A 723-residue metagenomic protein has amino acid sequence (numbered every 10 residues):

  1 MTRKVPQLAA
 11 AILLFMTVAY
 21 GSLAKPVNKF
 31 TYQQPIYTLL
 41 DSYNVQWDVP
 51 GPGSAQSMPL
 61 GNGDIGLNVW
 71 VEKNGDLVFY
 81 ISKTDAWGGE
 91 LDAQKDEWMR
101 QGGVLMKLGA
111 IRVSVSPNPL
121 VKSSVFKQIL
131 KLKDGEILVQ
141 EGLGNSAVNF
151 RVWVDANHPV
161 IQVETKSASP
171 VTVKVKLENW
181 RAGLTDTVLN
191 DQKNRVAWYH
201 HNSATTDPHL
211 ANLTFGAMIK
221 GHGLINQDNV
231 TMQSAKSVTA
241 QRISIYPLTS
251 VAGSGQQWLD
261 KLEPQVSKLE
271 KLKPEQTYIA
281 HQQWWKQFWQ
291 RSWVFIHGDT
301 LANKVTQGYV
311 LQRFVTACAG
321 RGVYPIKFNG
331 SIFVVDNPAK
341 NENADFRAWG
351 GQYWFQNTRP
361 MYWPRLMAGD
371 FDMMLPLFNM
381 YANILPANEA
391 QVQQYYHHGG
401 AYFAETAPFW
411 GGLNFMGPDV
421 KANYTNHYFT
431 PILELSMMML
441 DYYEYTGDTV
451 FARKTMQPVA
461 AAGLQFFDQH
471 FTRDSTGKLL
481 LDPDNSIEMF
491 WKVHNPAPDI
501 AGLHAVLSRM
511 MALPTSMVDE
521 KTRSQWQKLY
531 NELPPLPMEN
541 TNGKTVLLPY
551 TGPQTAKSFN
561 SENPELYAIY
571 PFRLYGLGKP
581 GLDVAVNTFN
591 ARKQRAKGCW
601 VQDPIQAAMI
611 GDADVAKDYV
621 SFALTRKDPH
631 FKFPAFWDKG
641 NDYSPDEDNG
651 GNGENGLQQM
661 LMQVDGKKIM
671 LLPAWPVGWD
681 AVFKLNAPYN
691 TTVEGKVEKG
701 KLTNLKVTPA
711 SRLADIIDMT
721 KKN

Functional and structural regions predicted by a protein language model:
M1-P26: Bacterial Sec-dependent N-terminal signal peptides
K25-V305, Y309-V310, D715-I717: Beta-sandwich/jelly-roll carbohydrate-recognition scaffolds of carbohydrate-active enzymes
P26-Q34, G144-S146, V154-P159, K166-N194 (+6 more regions): Beta-rich accessory regions
F30-T38, N44, V294-N341, A390-M416 (+1 more regions): Low-complexity, Ser/Thr/Pro/Gly-enriched N-terminal "stalk/linker" regions
G102-K122, K127, K133, E647-P688 (+1 more regions): Catalytic cores of secreted or luminal carbohydrate-active enzymes
V251-G253, F328-G351, A401-K454, Q465-K528 (+1 more regions): The feature captures the catalytic groove of carbohydrate-active enzymes
W354-A390, H398-A401, W410-G411, Y424-Y445 (+3 more regions): Active-site core of glycosidic bond-cleaving carbohydrate-active enzymes
P483-N495, P634-P645, V677-G678: Short beta-alpha connecting loops at secondary-structure transitions that line or flank enzyme active sites
